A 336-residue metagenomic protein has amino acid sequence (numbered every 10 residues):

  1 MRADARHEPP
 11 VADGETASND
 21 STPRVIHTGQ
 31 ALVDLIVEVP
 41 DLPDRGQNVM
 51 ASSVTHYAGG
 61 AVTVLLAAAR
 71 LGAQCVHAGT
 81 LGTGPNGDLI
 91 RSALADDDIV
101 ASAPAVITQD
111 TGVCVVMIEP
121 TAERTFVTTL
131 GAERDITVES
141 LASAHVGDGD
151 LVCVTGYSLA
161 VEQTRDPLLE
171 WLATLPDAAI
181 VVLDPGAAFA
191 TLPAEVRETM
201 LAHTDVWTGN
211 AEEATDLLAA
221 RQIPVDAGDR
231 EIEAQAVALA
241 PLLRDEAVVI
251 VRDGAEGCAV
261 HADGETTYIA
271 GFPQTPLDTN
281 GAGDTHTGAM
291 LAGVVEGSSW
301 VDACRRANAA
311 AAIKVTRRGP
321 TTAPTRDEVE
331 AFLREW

Functional and structural regions predicted by a protein language model:
M1-T80, P85-S92, D96, C114 (+1 more regions): Glycine-rich phosphate/adenosyl-contacting loop at the front of the ribokinase-like
R24-V25, D150-L151, V206, V248: Structural motif
A31, G131, E212-E213, G264 (+1 more regions): Alpha-helix/helix-capping structural signal
A31, Y157, T285: Active-site metal-binding loops of divalent metal-dependent hydrolases
R45-A51, T55, R70-V154, A331-W336: Conserved N-terminal subdomain of the carbohydrate kinase-like
R70, P241-V251, A270-W336: Conserved post-catalytic alpha-helical subdomain immediately downstream of the catalytic base and nucleotide-binding
V127-T128, L151-Y157, I180-P185, G209-A211: Short beta-strands and strand-loop turn motifs
L169-I180, G186-T266: Conserved phosphate/ATP/ADP-binding segment of small-molecule kinases
